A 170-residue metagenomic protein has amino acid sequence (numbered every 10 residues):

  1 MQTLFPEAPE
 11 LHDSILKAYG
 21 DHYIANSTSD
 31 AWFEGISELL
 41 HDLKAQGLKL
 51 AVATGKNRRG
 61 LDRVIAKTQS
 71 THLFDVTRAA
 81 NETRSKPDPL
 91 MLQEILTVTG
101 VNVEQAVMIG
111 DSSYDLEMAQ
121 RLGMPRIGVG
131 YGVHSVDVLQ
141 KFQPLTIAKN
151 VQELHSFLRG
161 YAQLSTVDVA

Functional and structural regions predicted by a protein language model:
M1-I24, E34-K44: A metal-dependent, Asp-based hydrolase signature
A25-V52, R58-I65, P89: Short, acidic loop-to-helix structural element flanking the phosphoryl-transfer center in phosphate-processing enzymes
S29, N57-M108, S113-L122, V136-Q140: Substrate-recognition "cap/lid" segment bordering the active-site pocket of phosphatases
A45-L48, V98-Q105, Y161-S165: Glycine-rich phosphate-binding loop signature in dinucleotide/nucleotide-binding domains
M124, Q143-P144: As written
P125, G132-H134: Flexible glycine-rich beta->alpha loop in the catalytic core of nucleotide-sugar glycosyltransferases
T146-N150: Short acidic-hydrophobic, aromatic-tinged amphipathic segments that line or gate anion-handling sites
